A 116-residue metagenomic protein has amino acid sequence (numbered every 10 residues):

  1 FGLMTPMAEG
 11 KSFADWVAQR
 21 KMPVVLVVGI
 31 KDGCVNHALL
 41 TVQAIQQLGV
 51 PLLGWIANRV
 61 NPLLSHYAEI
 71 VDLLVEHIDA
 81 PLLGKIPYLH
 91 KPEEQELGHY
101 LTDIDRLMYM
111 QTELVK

Functional and structural regions predicted by a protein language model:
F1-E9: Switch II (G3) loop of P-loop NTPases
G2-L3, K31-D32, R59-L63: Short histidine/acidic/glycine/proline-rich micro-motifs that form metal- and phosphate-coordinating active-site loops
A8-D15, L39-V42, Y67-D72: Charged helix-capping and loop-helix junction motifs
A8-K31: Inter-motif core of Ras-like GTPase G domains
V35-H37: Glycine-rich, charge-decorated loop segments at or immediately adjacent to ligand/cofactor-binding or catalytic sites
Q43-K116: C-terminal lobe/tail of nucleotide-utilizing enzymes
